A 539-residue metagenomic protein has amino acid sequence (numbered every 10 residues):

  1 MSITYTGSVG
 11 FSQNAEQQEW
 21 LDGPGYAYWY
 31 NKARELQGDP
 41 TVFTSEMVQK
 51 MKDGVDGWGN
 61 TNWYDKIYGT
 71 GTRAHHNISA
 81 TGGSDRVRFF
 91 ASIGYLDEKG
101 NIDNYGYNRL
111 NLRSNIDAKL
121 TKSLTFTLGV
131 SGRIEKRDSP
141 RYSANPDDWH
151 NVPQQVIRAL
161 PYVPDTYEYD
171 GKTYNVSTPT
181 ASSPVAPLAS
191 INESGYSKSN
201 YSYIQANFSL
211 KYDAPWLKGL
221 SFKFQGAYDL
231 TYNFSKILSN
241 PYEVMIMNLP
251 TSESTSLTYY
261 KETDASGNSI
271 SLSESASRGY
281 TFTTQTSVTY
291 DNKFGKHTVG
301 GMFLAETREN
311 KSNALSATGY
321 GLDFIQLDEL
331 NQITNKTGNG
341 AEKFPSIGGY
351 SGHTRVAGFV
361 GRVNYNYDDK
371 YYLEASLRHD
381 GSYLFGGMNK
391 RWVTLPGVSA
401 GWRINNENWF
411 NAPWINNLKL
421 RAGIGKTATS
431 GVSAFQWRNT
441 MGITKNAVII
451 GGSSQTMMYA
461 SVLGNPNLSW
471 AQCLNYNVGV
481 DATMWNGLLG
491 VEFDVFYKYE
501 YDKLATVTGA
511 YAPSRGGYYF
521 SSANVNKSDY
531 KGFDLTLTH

Functional and structural regions predicted by a protein language model:
M1-D103, R141-A144, S346-I347: Residues embedded in well-ordered regular secondary structure
K50, A74, R109-L124, G129-I134 (+5 more regions): Extracellular/periplasmic, surface-exposed regions of secreted and cell-surface proteins
D138: Flexible glycine/acidic-rich beta-alpha junction loops that bind and position SAM and/or redox cofactors in anaerobic
S254-S256: ABC transporter nucleotide-binding domains
